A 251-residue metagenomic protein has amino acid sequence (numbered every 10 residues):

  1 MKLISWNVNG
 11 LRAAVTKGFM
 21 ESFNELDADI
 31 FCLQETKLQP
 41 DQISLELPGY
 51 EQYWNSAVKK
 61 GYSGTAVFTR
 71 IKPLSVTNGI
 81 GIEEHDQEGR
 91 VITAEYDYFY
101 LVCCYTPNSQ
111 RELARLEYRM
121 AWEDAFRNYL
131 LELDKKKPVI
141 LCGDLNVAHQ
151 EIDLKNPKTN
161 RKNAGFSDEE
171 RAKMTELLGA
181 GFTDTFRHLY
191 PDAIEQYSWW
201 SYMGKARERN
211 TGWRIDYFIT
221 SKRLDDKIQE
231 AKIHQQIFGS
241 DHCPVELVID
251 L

Functional and structural regions predicted by a protein language model:
M1-L47, E51, A57-Y62, H149 (+1 more regions): N-terminal, active-site-proximal structural segment of metallo-dependent hydrolase catalytic domains
M1-N9, Y98-Q110, C142: Active-site-proximal beta-strand elements of phosphoester/diester hydrolases
N7, F23-D41, L101, L130-E151 (+4 more regions): Active-site beta-strand/loop signature of hydrolases that rely on acidic residues for catalysis
I30, E51, D124-T211, I215: Metal-dependent phosphoesterases centered on the DNase I-like endonuclease/exonuclease/phosphatase
K37, Q42-S109: Structured beta-strand-rich core segments of catalytic domains in phosphoester-bond hydrolases
K60-S75, M203-D226: Conserved beta strand-loop-helix elements of the APE1-like EEP
R70, A94-D97, S221-K222, S240 (+1 more regions): Active-site beta-strand termini and strand-to-loop segments that position acidic
G81-I82, P107-E123, K158-N163: Surface-exposed cleft-lining segments at the edges of enzyme active sites
